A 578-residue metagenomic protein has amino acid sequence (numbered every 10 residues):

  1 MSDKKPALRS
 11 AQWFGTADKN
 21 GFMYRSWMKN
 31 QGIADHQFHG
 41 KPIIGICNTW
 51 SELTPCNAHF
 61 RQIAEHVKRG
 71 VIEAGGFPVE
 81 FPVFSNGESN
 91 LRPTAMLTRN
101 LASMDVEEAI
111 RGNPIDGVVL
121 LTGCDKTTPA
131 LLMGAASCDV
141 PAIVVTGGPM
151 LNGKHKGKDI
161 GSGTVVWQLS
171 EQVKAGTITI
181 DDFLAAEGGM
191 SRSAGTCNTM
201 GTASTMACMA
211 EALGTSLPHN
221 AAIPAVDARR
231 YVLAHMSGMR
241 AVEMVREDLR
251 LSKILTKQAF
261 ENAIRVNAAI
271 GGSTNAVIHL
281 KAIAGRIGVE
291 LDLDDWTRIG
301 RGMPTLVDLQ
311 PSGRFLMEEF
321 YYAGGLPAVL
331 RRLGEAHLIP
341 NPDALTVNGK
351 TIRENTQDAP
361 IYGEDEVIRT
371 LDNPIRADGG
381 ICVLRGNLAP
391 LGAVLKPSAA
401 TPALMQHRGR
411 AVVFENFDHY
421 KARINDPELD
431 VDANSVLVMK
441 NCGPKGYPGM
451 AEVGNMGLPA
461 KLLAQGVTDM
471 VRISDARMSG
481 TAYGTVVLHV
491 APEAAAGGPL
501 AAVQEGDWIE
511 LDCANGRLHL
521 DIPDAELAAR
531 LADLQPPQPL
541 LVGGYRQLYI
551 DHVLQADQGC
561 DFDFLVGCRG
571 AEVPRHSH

Functional and structural regions predicted by a protein language model:
S2-E52, C56-A58, I63-V83, S89 (+4 more regions): Catalytic or ion-coupling anion/metal-binding cores of large enzyme and transporter domains
T54-A58, N90-T98, V118, G123: Short coil/turn segments at secondary-structure boundaries
E80-N113: N-terminal small/polar loop signature for handling phosphorylated ligands or for N-terminal nucleophile
I110-L131, A142-T146: A short, small-residue-rich loop immediately preceding and capping a beta-strand
